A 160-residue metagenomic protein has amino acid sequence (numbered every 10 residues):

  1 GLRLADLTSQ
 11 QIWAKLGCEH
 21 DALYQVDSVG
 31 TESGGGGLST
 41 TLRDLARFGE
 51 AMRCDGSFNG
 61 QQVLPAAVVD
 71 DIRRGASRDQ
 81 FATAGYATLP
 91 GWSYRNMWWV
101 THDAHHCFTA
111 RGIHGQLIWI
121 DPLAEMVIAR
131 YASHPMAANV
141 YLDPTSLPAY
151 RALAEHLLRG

Functional and structural regions predicted by a protein language model:
G1-G35, T40: Active-site helix/loop module of the DD-peptidase/beta-lactamase fold, centered on the serine-lysine SxxK catalytic
L4, T8, T41-L45, L64-V68 (+1 more regions): Stable alpha-helical elements in mature extracytoplasmic
T8-S9, W13, A46-R53, V69-R73 (+2 more regions): Non-transmembrane alpha-helical segments in soluble domains of secreted/periplasmic/extracellular proteins
E19-V26, D70-V127: Active-site Gly/Thr loop motif
G30-E32, M52, G56, A104 (+2 more regions): Solvent-exposed loop/turn segments at secondary-structure junctions within structured extracellular/periplasmic domains
G37-S57, Q116-A132: Active-site-proximal alpha-helical segments within enzyme catalytic domains
C107-G160: Structured C-terminal helix/loop/strand segments within mature extracytoplasmic catalytic/sensor domains
